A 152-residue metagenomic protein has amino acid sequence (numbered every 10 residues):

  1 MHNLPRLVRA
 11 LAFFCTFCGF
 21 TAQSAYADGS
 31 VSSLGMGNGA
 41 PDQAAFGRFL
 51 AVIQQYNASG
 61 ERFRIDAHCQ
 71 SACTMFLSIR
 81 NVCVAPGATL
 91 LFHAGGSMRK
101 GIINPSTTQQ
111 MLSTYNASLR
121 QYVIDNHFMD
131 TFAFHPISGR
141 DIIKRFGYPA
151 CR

Functional and structural regions predicted by a protein language model:
M1-R6: N-terminal secretory signal peptides that target proteins for export/translocation
R9-G19: Bacterial N-terminal signal peptides
C18, A22, S78-I79, K144: Generic detector of well-ordered secondary structure
T21-S30: Sec/Tat signal peptide C-region and signal peptidase I cleavage site
G29, Q54, N81: N-terminal G-site helix/loop of the GST-like fold
S32-N38, Q43, G47, A51-R64 (+1 more regions): Charged, glycine-interspersed solvent-exposed loop segments at helix/strand-loop junctions that cap or gate access
E61-R99: Glycine-rich beta-to-alpha active-site loop
